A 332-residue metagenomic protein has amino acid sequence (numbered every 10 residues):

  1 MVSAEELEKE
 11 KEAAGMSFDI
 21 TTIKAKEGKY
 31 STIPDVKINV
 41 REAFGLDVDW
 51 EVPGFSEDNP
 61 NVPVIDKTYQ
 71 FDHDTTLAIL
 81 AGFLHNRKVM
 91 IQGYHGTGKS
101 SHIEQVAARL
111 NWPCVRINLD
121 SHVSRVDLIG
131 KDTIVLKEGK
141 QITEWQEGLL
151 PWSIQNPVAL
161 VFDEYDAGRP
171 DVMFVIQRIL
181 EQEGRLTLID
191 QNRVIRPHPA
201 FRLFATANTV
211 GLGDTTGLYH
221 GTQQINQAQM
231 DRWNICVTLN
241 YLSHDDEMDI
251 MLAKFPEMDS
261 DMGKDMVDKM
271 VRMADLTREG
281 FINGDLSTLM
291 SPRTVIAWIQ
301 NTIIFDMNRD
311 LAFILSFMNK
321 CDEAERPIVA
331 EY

Functional and structural regions predicted by a protein language model:
V2-M262: AAA+ P-loop NTPase catalytic core and its hallmark functional loops
P63-D66, M307-Y332: C-terminal engagement/docking regions of AAA+ P-loop ATPases
L77-H85, A297-N301, L315-N319: Short, hydrophobic/amphipathic alpha-helical patches that form generic packing surfaces within helical domains
H85, Q182, L276, N301-F305 (+1 more regions): Amphipathic alpha-helical interaction surfaces
S101, L276-T277, M318-E323: A short structural micro-motif
Q141-I142, M270, R326: Short, motif-level signal for alpha-helix interfacial/capping segments enriched in acidic residues and aromatics/proline
Y241-S243, E247-L315: Conserved AAA+ ATPase small/helical "lid" subdomain
